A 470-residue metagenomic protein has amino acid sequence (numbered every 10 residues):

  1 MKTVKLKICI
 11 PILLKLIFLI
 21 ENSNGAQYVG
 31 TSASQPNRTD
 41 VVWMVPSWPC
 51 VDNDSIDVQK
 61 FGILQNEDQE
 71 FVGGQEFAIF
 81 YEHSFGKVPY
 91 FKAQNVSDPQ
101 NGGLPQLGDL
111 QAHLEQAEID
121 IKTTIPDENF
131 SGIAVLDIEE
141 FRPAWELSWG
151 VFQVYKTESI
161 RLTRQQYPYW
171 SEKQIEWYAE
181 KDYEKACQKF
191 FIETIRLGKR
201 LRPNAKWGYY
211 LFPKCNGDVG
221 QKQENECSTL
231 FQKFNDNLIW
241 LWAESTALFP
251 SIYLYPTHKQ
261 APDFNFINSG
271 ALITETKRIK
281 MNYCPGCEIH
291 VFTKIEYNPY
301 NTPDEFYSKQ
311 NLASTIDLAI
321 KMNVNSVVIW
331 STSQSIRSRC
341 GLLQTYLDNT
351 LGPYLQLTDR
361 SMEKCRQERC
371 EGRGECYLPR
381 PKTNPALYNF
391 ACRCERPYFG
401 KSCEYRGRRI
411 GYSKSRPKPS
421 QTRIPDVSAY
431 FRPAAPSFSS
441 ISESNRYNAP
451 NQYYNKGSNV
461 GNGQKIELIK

Functional and structural regions predicted by a protein language model:
K2, L13-T39, K470: N-terminal signal peptide
N37-V51, Q75-A78, H83, T246 (+3 more regions): Substrate-binding cleft of secreted/luminal carbohydrate-active enzymes
L64-Q65, D120, E226-I239, G270-K280 (+1 more regions): Alpha-helical scaffolding within the catalytic cores of extracellular/periplasmic polymer-degrading hydrolases
Q75-F77, Y81-Y90, Q94, E140 (+4 more regions): Aromatic- and acid-rich polysaccharide-binding/catalytic face of secreted or lumenal carbohydrate-active enzymes
I175-F234, C284-N298: Aromatic-lined carbohydrate-recognition surfaces of secreted/lumenal glycan-active proteins
C365-G372: Disulfide-braced loops of extracellular cysteine-rich modules
C376-L378, K382-R396: Extracellular cysteine-rich, disulfide-stabilized repeat modules
